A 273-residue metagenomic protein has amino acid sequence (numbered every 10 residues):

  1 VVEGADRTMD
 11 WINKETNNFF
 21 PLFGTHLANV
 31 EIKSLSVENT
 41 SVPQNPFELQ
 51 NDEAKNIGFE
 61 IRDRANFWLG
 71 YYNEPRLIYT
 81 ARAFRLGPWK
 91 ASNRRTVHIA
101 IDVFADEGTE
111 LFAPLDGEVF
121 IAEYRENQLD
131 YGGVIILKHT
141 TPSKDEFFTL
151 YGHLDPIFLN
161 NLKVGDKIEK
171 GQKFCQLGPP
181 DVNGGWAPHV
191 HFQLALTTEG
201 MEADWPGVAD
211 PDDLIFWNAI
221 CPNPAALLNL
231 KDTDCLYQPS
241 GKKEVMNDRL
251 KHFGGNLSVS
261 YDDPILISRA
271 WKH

Functional and structural regions predicted by a protein language model:
V1-D63: Non-catalytic extracellular/periplasmic "stalk" and linker regions immediately N-terminal to catalytic or recognition
P21-E38, N160, D166-Q172, P179-V182 (+1 more regions): Acidic, glycine-rich catalytic/binding loops that coordinate metals and/or anionic ligands
P43-T96: Extended, compositionally biased flexible segments
A91-N127: Short, glycine/small-residue-enriched coil/turn segments at secondary-structure junctions
T96-H98, H139, H153, H189-H191: Histidine-centered active-site/metal-ligand motif
E110-I121, N161-L177: Short, well-structured beta-strand-loop connectors
A113-F158: Zn2+-dependent peptidoglycan hydrolase active-site motif and core
F120-V134, Q172-V190: Flexible, gly/ser-rich surface segments that form the specificity/activation loops bordering the active-site cleft
